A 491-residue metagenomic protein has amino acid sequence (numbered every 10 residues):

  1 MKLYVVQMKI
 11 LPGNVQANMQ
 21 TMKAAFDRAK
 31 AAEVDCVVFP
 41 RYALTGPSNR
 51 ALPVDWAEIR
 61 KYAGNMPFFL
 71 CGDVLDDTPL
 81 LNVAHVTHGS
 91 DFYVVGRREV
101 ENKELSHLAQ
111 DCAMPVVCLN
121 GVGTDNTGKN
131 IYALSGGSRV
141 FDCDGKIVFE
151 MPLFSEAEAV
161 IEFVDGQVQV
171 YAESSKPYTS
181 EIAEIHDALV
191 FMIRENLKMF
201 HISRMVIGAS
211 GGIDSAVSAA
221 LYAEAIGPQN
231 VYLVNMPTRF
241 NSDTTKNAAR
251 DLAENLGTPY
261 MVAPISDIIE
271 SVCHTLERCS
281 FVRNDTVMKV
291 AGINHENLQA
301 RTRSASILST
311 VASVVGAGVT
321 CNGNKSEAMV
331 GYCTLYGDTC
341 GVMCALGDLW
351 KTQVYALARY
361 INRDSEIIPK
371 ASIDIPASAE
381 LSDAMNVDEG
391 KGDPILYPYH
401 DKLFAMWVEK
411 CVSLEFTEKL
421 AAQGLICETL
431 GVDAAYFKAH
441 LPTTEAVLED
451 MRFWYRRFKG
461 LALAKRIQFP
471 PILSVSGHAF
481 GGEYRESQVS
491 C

Functional and structural regions predicted by a protein language model:
M1-E195, M199, E224: Hydrophobic structural segments
K23, A113, C143, A172-S210 (+1 more regions): ATP/NTP-dependent adenylation/nucleotidyl-transfer catalytic domains that generate, transfer, or process NMP-activated
